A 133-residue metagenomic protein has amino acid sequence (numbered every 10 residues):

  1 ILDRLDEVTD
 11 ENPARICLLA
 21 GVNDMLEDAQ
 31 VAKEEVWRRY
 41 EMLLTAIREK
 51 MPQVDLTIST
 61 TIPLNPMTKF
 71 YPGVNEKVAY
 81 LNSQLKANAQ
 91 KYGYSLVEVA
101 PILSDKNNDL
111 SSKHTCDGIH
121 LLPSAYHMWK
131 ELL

Functional and structural regions predicted by a protein language model:
I1-W37, T61-N65: Oxyanion-hole/transition-state-stabilizing segment in secreted/luminal serine hydrolases and related acyltransferases
L5, Y40-T45, N82: Generic structural signal for well-ordered alpha-helices, preferentially at hydrophobic/aromatic core positions
V8-D10, A46, N88: An active-site-proximal structural segment forming one wall of the substrate-binding cleft that immediately precedes
E11-I16, M51-D55, K91-S95: Loop/turn elements at helix/coil->beta-strand transitions in domains of secreted/extracellular proteins
L19-M25, T45-Y80: Active-site segments of SGNH/GDSL-like serine hydrolases that catalyze O-acetyl group transfer/hydrolysis on lipids
Q30-R39, F70-K77: Active-site cleft segment of glycoside hydrolase catalytic domains centered on the general acid/base Glu
I62-L133: Catalytic His-Asp segment of secreted/periplasmic serine-dependent ester chemistry enzymes
